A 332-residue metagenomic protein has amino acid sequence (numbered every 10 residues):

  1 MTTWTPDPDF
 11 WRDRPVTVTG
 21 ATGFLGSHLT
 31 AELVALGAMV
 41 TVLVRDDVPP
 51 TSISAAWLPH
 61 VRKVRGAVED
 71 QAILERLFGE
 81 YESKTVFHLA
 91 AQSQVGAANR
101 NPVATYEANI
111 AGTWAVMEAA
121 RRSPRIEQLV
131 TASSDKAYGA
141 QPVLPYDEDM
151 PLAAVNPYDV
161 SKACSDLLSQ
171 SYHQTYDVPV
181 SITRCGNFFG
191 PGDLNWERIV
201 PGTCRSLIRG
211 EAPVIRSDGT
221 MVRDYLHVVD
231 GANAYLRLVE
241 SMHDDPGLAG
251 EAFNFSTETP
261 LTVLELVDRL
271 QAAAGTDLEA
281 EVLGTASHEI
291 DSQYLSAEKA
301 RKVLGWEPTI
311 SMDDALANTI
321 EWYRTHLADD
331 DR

Functional and structural regions predicted by a protein language model:
M1-G186: N-terminal Rossmann-like NAD(P)+-binding domain of SDR-like oxidoreductases, especially those catalyzing
A35-A38, L207-R332: C-terminal substrate-binding subdomain of Rossmann-fold SDR/epimerase-dehydratase oxidoreductases
E75, G79, M117, Q170 (+4 more regions): Solvent-exposed, non-membrane alpha-helical residues enriched in polar/charged side chains
P102, G192-W196: Active-site loop immediately N-terminal to the catalytic Tyr-X3-Lys motif of short-chain dehydrogenase/reductase
L144, N195-G202, L270: A glycine/serine/threonine-rich, flexible loop-to-helix segment that serves as the NAD(P) cofactor-binding "lid"
A154-S161, W196-V200, D224-V228: The catalytic Tyr-centered alpha-helix of NAD(P)H-dependent dehydrogenases
C164, L168, Y172, T203 (+2 more regions): Hydrophobic alpha-helix immediately C-terminal to the catalytic Tyr-X-X-X-Lys motif of short-chain
F189: Radical SAM [4Fe-4S] cluster-binding motif and immediate context
